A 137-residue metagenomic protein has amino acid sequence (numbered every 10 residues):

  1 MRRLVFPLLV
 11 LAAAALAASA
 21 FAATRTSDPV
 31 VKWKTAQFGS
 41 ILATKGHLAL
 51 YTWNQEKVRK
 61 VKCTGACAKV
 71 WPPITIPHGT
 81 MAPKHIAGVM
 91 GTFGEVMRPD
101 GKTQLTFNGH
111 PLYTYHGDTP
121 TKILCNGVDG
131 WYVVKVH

Functional and structural regions predicted by a protein language model:
M1-R2, L16: N-terminal targeting/docking segments
R3-L4, F21-H137: Compact beta-sheet-dominated domain cores in extracellular/mature segments
P7-L16: Bacterial N-terminal signal peptides
